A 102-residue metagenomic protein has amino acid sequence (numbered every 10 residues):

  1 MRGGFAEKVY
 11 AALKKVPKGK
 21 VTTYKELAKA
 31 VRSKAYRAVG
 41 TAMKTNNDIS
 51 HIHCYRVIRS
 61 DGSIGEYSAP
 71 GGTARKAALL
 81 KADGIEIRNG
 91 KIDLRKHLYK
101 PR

Functional and structural regions predicted by a protein language model:
M1-R102: Nucleic acid-binding interface residues in structured DNA/RNA-binding domains, emphasizing the DNA-engaging scaffolds
